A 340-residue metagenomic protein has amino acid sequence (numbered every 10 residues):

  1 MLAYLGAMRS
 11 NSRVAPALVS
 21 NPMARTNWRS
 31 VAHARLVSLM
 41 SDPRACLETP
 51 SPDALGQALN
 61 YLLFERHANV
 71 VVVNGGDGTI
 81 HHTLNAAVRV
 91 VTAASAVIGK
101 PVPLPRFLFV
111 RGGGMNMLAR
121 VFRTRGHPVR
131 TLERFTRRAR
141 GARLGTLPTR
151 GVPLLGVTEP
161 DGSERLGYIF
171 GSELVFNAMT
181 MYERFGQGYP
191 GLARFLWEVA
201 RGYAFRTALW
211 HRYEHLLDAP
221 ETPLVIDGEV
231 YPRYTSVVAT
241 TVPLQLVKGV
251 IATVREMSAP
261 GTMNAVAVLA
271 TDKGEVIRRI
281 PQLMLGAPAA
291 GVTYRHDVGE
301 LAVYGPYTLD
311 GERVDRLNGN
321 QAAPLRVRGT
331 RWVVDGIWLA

Functional and structural regions predicted by a protein language model:
M1-P101, V129-E133, A139-R140: ATP/NTP phosphate-donor binding region
L2-G6, V225-Y231, T241, K248-A340: ATP/nucleoside-binding phosphotransfer catalytic cores, i.e., glycine-rich phosphate-binding loops
R25-R29, N177, L246-K248, L309: Short N-terminal binding/cap micro-motifs at the start of the first secondary-structure element
W28, T49, T92-S236: Catalytic core of DAGKc-family lipid kinases
G76-T79, A86, G112-M115, S172-L174 (+1 more regions): Short glycine-rich anion-binding loops that position phosphate/pyrophosphate groups of nucleotides and phosphorylated
H82-L84, L118-R120, K248-G249: Short glycine-/acidic-enriched loop or helix-start segments at secondary-structure transitions that form or flank
